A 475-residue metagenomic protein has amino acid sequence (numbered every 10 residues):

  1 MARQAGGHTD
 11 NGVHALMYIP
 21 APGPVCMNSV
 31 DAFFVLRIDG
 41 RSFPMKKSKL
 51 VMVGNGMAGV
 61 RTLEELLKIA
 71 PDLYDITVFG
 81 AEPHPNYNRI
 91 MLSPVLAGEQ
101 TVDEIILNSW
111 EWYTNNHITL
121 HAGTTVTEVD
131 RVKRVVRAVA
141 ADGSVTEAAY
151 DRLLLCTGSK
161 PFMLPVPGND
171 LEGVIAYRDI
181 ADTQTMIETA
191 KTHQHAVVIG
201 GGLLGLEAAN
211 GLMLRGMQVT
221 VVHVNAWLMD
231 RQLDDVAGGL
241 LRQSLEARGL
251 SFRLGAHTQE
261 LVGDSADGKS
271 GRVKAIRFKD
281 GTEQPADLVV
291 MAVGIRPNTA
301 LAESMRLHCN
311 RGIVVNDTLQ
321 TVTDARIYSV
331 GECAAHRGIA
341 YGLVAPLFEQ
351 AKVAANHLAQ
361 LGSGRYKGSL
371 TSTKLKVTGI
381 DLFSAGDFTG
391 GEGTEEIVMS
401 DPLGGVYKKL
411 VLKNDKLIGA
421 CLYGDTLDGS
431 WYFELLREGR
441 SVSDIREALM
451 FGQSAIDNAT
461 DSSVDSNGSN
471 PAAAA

Functional and structural regions predicted by a protein language model:
G6-G7, G12-L16, P20-P22, C26-D31 (+1 more regions): N-terminal amphipathic/hydrophobic targeting modules at extreme N-termini, encompassing cleavable Sec/SRP-type signal
K46-K49, K68, C333-S430: Mid-to-C-terminal Rossmann-like scaffold of FAD/NAD(P)H-dependent oxidoreductases
K46-T119, G211-Q232, W431: Beta1-alpha1 glycine-rich phosphate/pyrophosphate-binding loop at the start of Rossmann-like nucleotide-binding domains
K46-V51, N108-V197, R277-E283, V290-A292 (+1 more regions): FAD-binding core/adjacent interface of flavoenzyme oxidoreductases
G59, G205-L206: N-terminal Rossmann-fold NAD(P) dinucleotide-binding loop
D75, L120-A141, A148, L214-D317: A Rossmann-like FAD-binding core segment of flavoenzymes
D170-H193, G263, G268-R277, T282-N356 (+1 more regions): FAD-site-proximal beta/loop scaffold in flavoenzymes
S443-A475: Cysteine/selenocysteine-centered motifs that mediate thiol-based redox chemistry or coordinate metal-sulfur cofactors
